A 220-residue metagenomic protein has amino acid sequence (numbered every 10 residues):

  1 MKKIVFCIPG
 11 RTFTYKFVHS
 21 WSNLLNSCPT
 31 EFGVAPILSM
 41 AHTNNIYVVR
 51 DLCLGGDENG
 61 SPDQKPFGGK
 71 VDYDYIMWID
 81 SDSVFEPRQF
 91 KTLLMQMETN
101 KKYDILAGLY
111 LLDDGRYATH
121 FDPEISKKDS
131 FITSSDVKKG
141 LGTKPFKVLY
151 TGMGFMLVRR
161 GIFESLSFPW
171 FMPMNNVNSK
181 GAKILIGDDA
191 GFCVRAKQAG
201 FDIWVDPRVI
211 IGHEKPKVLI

Functional and structural regions predicted by a protein language model:
M1-N44: N-proximal low-complexity "stem/linker" segments adjacent to membrane-targeting elements
S20-N23, L52, T92, G191: Alpha-helical elements of Rossmann-like donor-binding domains used by nucleotide-donor carbohydrate transfer enzymes
I46-G69, V194: Short, conserved alpha-helix that lines the donor NDP-sugar binding/gating region of sugar-transfer enzymes
Y47, P87, A190: Glycine-rich phosphate-binding loop at the start of an alpha helix
Q64-V84: Short beta-strand-to-loop acidic/aromatic patch adjacent to the donor-nucleotide binding site
Y73, K101-Y103, F201: Short, high-confidence coil segments that cap the C-terminus of an alpha-helix and link into the following beta-strand
E86-N175: Conserved catalytic core of nucleotide-sugar-dependent glycosyltransferases
S165-I220: C-terminal catalytic/acceptor-binding lobe
